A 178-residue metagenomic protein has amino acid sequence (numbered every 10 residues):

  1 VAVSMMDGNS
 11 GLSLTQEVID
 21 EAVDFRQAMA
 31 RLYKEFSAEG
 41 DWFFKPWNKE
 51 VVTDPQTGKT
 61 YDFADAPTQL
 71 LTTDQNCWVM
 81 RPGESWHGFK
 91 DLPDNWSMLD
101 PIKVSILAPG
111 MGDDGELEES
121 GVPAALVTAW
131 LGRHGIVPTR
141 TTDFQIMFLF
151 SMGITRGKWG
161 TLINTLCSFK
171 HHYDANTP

Functional and structural regions predicted by a protein language model:
V1-S4: Active-site PLP attachment segment
G8-P178: Non-catalytic terminal extensions of PLP-dependent enzymes
